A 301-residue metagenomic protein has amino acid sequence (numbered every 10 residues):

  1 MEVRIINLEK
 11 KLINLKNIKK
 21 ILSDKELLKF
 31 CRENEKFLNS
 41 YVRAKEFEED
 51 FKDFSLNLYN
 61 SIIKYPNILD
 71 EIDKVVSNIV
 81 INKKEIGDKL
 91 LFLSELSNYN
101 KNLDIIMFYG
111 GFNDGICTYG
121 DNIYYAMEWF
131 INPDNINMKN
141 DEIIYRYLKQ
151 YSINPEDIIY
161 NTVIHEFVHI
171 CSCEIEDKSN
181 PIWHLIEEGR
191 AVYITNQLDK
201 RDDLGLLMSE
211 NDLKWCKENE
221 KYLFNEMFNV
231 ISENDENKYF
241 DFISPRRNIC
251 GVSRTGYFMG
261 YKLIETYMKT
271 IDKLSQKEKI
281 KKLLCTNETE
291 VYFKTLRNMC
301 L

Functional and structural regions predicted by a protein language model:
M1-F30, P181-Y222, M299: Post-HExxH zinc-binding segment in Zn-dependent metallohydrolases
M1-G120: A metal-dependent hydrolase signature that marks the N-terminal structural subdomain at the beginning of catalytic folds
D70-S77, Y151, S244-N248: Short coil/turn segments at secondary-structure junctions
V76-K200: Acidic/His-rich structured neighborhood in mature extracellular/periplasmic domains
K101-F108, G205-M208, S275-K282: Surface-exposed patches in mature extracellular/periplasmic domains of secreted proteins
D114, D212-N219, C285-E288: Amphipathic alpha-helical surface "interface" segments used for docking/oligomerization or membrane association within
I153-V163, D212-D235: An acidic intrinsically disordered interaction segment
F224-L301: Pan-zinc metallopeptidase signature
